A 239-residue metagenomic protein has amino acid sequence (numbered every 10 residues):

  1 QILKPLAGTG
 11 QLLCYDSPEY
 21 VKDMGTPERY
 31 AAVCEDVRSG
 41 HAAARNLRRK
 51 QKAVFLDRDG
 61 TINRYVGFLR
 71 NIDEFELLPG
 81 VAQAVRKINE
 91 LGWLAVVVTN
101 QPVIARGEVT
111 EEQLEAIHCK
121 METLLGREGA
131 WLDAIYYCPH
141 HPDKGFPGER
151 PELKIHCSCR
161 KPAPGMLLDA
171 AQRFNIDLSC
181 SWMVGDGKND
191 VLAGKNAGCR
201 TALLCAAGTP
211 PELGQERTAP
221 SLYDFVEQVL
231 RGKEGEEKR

Functional and structural regions predicted by a protein language model:
Q1-A43: Catalytic-core segments of class I nucleotidyltransferases/pyrophosphorylases that form NMP-activated intermediates
T26, A163, S221: Short, conserved phosphate/pyrophosphate- and ester-handling motifs at nucleotide-, phospho-/glycolipid
Q51-A95: Active-site neighborhood of HAD-like aspartate-dependent phosphohydrolases
N63-P79, I104-E112, R127-E128, R150-C159: Metal-dependent phosphoesterase signature
V81, V85-L124, W131-K144, G194: Substrate-recognition element of Asp-dependent hydrolases with the DxDx(T/V) motif
H118-Y137, P211-L230: Structural recognition of alpha->loop->beta junctions
R150-E152, S158-K188: Conserved Lys-Pro-Asp/Glu-containing loop-to-beta segment of HAD-superfamily phosphomonoesterases, centered on
W182-P220: Acidic, Mg2+-coordinating phosphoryl-transfer loop and its flanking beta/alpha structural elements, shared across
